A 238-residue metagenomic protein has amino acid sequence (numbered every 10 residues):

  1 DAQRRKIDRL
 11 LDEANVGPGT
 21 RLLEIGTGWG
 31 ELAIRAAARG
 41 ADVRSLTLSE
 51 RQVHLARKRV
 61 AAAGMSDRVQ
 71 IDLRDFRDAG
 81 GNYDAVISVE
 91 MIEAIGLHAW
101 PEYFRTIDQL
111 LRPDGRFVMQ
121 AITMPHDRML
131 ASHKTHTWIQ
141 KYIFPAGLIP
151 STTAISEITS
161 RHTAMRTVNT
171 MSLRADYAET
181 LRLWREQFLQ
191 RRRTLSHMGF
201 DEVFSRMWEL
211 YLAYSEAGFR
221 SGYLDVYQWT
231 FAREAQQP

Functional and structural regions predicted by a protein language model:
P18-G26: Conserved class I S-adenosyl-L-methionine
W29-G40: Conserved SAM-binding loop of SAM-dependent methyltransferases across substrates and taxa, primarily the Class I
D42-T47: Conserved SAM-binding motif I beta-strand of class I
A56-R57: Conserved SAM-binding loop
R77-I87: A short acidic, Gly/Pro-enriched loop at the edge of an enzyme's catalytic core that lines a small-molecule cofactor
P101-P113: A short glycine-rich, Lys/Arg-flanked "PGG" loop and its adjoining helix->strand segment in the class I
D114-I122: Conserved beta-strand signature within the Rossmann-like core of class I S-adenosyl-L-methionine
T123-P238: Substrate-binding/catalytic lobe of Class I Rossmann-like enzymes that use SAM or dcSAM, i.e., the mid-to-C-terminal
